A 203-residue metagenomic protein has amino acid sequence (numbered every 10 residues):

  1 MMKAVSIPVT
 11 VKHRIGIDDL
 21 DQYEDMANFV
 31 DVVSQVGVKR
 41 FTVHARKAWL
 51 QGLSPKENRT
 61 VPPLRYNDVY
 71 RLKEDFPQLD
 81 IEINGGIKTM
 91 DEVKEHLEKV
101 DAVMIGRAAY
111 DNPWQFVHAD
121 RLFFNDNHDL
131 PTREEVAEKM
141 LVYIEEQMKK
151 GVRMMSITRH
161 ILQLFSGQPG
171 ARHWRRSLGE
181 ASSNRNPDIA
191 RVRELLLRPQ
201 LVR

Functional and structural regions predicted by a protein language model:
A4-P8, I17-D19, Y23-R40, L64-I83 (+1 more regions): Alpha/beta catalytic cores of nucleotide-metabolism and tRNA/nucleoside-modifying enzymes
S6-I17, Q51-P55: N-terminal small/glycine-rich loop or linker at the start of catalytic domains across soluble metabolic enzymes
H13-I15, T42-K47: Short, structured patches in soluble enzyme cores that scaffold and shape functional sites
A45-R59: Glycine-rich, proline-tolerant flexible connector loops at the mouths of alpha/beta enzymes
